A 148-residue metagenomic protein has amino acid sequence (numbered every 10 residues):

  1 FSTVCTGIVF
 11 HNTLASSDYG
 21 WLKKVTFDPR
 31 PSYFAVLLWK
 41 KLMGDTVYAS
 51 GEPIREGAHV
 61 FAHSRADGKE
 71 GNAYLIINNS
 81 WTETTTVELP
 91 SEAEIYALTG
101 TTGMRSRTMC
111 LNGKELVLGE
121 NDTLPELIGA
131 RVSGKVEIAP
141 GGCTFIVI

Functional and structural regions predicted by a protein language model:
F1-A62: Aromatic/acidic polysaccharide-binding cleft in carbohydrate-active enzymes
T26, I77-N79, V136-I138: Generic marker of residues within folded, mature protein domains
E56-G103, G141-V147: Carbohydrate-binding surface patches
L89-P140: Acidic, Ser/Thr/Pro-rich beta/coil linker or hinge segments at domain junctions
